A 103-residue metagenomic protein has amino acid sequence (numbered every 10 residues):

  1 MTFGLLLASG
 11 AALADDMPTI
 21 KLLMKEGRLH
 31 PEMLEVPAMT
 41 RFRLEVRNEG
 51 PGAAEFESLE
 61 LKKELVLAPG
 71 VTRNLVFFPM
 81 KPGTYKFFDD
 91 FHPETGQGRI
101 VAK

Functional and structural regions predicted by a protein language model:
M1-F3: Sec-dependent signal peptide recognition, specifically the positively charged N-region followed immediately by
S9-A11: N-terminal signal peptide c-region/cleavage motif recognized by signal peptidases
D15-K21, L67-K103: Extracellular/periplasmic metallocenter environments
D15-R41: N-terminal edge beta-strand
M24, V46, S58-E60, F77 (+1 more regions): Residue-level recognition of conserved beta-strand positions in structured domain cores
K25-E32, E60-L61, G70-N74: N-terminal post-signal-peptidase region of extra-cytosolic proteins
E32-G52, T72-M80, K86, A102: Beta-strand cores of secreted/periplasmic/IMS beta-sandwich domains, seen most often in copper-related folds
E49-P69, Q97-R99: Histidine- and aromatic-enriched segments that form or immediately flank copper-ligand environments
